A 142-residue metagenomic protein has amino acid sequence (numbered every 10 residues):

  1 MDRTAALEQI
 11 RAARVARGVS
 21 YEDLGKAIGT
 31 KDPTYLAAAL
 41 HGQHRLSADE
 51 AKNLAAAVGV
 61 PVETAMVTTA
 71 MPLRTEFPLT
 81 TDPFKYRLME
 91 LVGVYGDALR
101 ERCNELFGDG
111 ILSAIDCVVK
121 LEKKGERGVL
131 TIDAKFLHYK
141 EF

Functional and structural regions predicted by a protein language model:
T4-G25: Short basic helix-loop element that most often maps to the first helix and adjoining turn of HTH DNA-binding modules
S20, K31-D32, P61: Short coil turns linking two alpha-helices in DNA-binding domains
A27-I28, A57: Residues within the alpha-helical elements of helix-turn-helix
G29-L46: Recognition helix of helix-turn-helix/homeodomain-like DNA-binding domains that insert into the DNA major groove
D49-A65: DNA major-groove recognition helix of helix-turn-helix/homeodomain DNA-binding modules
M66-Y139: Helix-turn-helix/homeodomain-like alpha-helical modules used for DNA recognition and transcription-factor dimerization
